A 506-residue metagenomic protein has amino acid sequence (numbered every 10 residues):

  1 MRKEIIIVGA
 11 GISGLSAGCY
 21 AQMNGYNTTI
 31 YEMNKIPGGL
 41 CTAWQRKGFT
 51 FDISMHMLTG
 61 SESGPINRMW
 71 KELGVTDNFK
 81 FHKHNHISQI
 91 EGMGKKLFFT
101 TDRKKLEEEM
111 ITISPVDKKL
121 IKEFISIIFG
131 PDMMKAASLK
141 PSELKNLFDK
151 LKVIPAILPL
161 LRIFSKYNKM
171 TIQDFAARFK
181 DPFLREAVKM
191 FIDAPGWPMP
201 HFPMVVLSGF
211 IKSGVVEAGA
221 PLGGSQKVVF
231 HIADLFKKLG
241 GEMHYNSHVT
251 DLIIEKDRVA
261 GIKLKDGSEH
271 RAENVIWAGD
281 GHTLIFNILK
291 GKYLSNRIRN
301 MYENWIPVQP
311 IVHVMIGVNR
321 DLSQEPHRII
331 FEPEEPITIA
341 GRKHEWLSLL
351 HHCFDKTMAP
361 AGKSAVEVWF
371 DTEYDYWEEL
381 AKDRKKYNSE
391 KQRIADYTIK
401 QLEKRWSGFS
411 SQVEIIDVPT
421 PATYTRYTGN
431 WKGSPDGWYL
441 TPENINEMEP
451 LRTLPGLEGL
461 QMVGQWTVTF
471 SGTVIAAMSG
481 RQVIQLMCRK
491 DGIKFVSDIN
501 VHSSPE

Functional and structural regions predicted by a protein language model:
M1-I36, L40-C41, M110, V116 (+2 more regions): Structural core of flavin- and non-heme-iron oxidoreductases, emphasizing the beta-strand/alpha-helix scaffold
R2-A136: N-terminal glycine-rich phosphate/pyrophosphate-binding loop and immediately adjacent elements
F129-L239, N246, Y427-N444: Active-site/ligand-binding neighborhood in enzyme catalytic cores
F183-P195, G408-T469: A glycine-rich dinucleotide-binding beta-alpha-beta segment and adjacent secondary-structure elements that constitute
T250-A361: Mid-domain catalytic core of redox enzymes that form a hydrophobic substrate pocket/lid adjacent to a catalytic redox
I254, R489-E506: Active-site-proximal substrate-binding core of FAD-dependent oxidoreductases
N319-A422: C-terminal segments that line or cap access tunnels to active or ligand-binding sites in enzymes and enzyme-associated
Q465-M487: A conserved FAD-binding loop/helix module that cradles the flavin
